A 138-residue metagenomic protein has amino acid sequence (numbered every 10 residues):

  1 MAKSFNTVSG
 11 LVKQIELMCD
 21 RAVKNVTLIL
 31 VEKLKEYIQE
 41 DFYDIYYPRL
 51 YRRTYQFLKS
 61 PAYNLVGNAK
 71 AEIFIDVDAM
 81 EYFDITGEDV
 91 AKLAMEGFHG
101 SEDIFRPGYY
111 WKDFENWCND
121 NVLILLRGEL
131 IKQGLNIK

Functional and structural regions predicted by a protein language model:
M1-F74, M80, A91-K138: Short, Lys/Arg-rich flexible segments
T86-E88: A short, structured beta-strand/loop element
